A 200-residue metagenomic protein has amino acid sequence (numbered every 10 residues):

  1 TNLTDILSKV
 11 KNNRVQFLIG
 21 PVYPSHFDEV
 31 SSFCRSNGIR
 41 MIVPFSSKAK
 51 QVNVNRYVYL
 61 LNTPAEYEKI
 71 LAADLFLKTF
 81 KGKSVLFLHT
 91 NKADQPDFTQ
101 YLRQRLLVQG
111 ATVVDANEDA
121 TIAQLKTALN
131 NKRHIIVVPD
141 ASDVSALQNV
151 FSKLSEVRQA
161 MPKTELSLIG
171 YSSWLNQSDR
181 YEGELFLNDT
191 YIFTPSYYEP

Functional and structural regions predicted by a protein language model:
T1, N55-Y57, L106-D119: Short beta-strand elements in bilobed, periplasmic/extracellular small-molecule ligand-binding domains
N2-Q16, A123-N131: Short, well-structured alpha-helical segments in soluble
L3, H26-D28, Q95, I122 (+2 more regions): Short, well-ordered alpha-helical microsegments
R14-Y23, I42-P44, S84-T90, N131-V150 (+1 more regions): Periplasmic-binding protein-like
I19-L88, A93-L102, N176-S178: Extracytoplasmic ligand/sensor domains, especially the bilobed periplasmic-binding protein
Q51-Y59, T121-K126, W174-N188: Glycine-rich, charge-decorated loop segments at or immediately adjacent to ligand/cofactor-binding or catalytic sites
F151-P200: Extracellular/periplasmic periplasmic-binding protein-like sensory domains
